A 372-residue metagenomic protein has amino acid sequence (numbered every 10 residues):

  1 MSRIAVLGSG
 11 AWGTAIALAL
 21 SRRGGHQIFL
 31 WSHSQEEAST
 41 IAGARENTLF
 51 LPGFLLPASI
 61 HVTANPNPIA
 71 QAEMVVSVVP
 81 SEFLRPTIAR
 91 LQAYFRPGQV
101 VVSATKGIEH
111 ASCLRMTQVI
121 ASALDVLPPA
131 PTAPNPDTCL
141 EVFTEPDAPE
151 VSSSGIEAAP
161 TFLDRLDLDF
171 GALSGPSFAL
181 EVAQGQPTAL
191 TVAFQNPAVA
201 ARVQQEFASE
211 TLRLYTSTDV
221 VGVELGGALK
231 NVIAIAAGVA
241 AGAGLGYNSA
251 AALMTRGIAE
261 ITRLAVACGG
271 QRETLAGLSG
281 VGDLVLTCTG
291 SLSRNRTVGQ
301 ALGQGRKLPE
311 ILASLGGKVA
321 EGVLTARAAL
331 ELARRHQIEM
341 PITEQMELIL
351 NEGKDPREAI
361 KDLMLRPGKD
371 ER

Functional and structural regions predicted by a protein language model:
M1-F54, H61-A64, R90, C139 (+1 more regions): NAD(P)+-binding Rossmann beta1-loop-alpha1 motif at the extreme N-terminus of oxidoreductases
G10, T14, R22, W31 (+19 more regions): Electropositive phosphate-/nucleotide-binding environments in soluble metabolic enzymes
L56, V62, N67-A70, M74-S77 (+3 more regions): Rossmann-like NAD(P)(H) cofactor-binding subdomain of soluble oxidoreductases
Y94, V119, L124-P131, P160-D169 (+2 more regions): Internal alpha-helical scaffold of NAD(P)-dependent oxidoreductase catalytic cores
S103, D169-S174, L214-T218, A276-G277 (+1 more regions): General beta-strand structural signal in soluble alpha/beta enzymes
K230, A237-A241, V266-A276, G280 (+1 more regions): NAD(P)-dependent Rossmann-like dehydrogenase/reductase catalytic/cofactor-binding core
